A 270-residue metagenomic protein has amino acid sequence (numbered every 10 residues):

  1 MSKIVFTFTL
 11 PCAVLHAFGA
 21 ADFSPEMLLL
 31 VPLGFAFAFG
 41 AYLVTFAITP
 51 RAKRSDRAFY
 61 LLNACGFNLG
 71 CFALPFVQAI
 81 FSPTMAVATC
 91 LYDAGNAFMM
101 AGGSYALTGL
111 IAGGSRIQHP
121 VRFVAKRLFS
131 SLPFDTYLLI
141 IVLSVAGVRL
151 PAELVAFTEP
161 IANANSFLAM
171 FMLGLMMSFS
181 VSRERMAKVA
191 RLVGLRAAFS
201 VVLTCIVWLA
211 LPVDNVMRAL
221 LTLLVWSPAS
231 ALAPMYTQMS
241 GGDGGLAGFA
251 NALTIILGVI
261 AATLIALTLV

Functional and structural regions predicted by a protein language model:
S2-V270: Alpha-helical transmembrane segments of multi-pass small-molecule/ion transporters
